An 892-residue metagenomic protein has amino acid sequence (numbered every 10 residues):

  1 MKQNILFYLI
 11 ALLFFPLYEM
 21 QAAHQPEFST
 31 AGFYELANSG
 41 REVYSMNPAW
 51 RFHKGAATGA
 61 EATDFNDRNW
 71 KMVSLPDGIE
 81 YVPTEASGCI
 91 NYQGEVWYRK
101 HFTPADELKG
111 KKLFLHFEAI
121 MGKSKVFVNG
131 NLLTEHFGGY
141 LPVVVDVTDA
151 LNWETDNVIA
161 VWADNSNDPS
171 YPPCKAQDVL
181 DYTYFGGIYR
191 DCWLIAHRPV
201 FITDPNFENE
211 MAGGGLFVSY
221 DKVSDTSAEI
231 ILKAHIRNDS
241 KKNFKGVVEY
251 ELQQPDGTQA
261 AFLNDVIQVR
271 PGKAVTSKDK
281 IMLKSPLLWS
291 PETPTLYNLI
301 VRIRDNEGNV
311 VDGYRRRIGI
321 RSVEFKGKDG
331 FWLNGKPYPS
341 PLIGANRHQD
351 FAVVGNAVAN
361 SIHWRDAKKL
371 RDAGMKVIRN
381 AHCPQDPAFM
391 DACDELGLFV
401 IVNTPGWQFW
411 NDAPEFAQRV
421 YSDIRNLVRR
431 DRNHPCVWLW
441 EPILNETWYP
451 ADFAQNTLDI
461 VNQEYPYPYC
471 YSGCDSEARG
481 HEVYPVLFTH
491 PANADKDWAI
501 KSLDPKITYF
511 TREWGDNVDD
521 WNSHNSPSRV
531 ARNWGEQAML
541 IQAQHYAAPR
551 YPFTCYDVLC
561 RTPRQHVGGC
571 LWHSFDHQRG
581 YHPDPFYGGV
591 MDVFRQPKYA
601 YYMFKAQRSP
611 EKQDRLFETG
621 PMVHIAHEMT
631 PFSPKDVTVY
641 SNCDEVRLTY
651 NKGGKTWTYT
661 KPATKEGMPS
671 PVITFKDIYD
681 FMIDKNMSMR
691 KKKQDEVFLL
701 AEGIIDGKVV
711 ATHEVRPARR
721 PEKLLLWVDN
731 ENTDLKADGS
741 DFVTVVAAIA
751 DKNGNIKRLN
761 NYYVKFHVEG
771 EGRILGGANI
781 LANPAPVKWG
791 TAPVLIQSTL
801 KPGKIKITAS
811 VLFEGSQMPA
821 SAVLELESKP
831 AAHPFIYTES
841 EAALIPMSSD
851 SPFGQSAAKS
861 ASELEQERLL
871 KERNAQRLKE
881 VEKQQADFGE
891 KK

Functional and structural regions predicted by a protein language model:
F28, G32-L36, A56, Q93-N209 (+6 more regions): Accessory beta-strand-rich segments of carbohydrate-active enzymes
R41-D64, E80, I120, L180 (+7 more regions): Substrate-binding clefts and catalytic carboxylate motifs of secreted carbohydrate-active enzymes
D77-P104, L108-N129, T134-F137, D168 (+5 more regions): Active-site-adjacent substrate/metal-binding segments within catalytic domains of carbohydrate-active enzymes
L108-K111, L151-D156, N243, L283-L296 (+3 more regions): Short glycine/proline/serine/threonine-rich loop/turn segments at secondary-structure transition edges
V147, K278-L288, V672-Q694, N783-L800: Short, hydrophobic beta-strand segments
N152-D156, K233-K326, L824-L826: Extended acidic/polar, glycine-enriched regions that form or flank non-catalytic beta-rich accessory modules
L232-I236, R302, V637-S641, W727 (+3 more regions): Beta-strand-rich structural segments
W364-K369, V377-A600, P621-A626: Substrate-binding/catalytic cleft of secreted carbohydrate-active enzymes, primarily glycoside hydrolases
